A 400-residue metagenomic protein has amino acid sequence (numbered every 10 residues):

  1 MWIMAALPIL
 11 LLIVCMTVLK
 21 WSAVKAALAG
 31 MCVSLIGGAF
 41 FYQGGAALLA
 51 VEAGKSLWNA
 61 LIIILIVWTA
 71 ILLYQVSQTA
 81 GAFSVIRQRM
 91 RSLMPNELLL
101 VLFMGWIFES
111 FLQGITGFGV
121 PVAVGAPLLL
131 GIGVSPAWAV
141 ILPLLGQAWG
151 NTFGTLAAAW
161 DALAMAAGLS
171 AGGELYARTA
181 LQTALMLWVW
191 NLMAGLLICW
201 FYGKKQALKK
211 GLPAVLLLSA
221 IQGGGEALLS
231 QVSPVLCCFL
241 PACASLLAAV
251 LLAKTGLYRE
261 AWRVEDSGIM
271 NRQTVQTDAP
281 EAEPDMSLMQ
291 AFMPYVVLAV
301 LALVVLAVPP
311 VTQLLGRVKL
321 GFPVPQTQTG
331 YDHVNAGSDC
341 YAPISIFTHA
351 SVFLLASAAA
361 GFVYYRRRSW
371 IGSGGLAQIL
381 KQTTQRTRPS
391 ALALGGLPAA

Functional and structural regions predicted by a protein language model:
M1, K20-A26, L49-L61, A177-L185 (+4 more regions): Interfacial loop-to-helix junctions that mark the boundaries of transmembrane helices in multi-pass membrane
M1-A5, N191-Y331: Long, contiguous bundles of hydrophobic transmembrane helices that form the permeation core of multi-pass
M4-I13, W21-Y42, I64-A70, V215 (+6 more regions): Hydrophobic mid-bilayer segments of alpha-helices in multi-pass membrane transport proteins, especially secondary
I13-V14, L35-A39, S110-F111, A162-L163 (+2 more regions): Alpha-helical transmembrane segments of multipass membrane proteins
V14, I36, V76-I86, L197 (+2 more regions): Juxtamembrane interface elements at the cytosolic ends of transmembrane helices in multi-pass membrane proteins
A50-I132, R368-A400: Membrane-embedded alpha-helical segments and adjacent helix-loop junctions characteristic of multi-pass solute
L100-L197, F201-K209: Hydrophobic transmembrane alpha-helices that form the pore/transport pathway of multi-pass ion and small-solute
A282-A400: Transmembrane helical segments that form the transport core of multi-pass membrane transport proteins
